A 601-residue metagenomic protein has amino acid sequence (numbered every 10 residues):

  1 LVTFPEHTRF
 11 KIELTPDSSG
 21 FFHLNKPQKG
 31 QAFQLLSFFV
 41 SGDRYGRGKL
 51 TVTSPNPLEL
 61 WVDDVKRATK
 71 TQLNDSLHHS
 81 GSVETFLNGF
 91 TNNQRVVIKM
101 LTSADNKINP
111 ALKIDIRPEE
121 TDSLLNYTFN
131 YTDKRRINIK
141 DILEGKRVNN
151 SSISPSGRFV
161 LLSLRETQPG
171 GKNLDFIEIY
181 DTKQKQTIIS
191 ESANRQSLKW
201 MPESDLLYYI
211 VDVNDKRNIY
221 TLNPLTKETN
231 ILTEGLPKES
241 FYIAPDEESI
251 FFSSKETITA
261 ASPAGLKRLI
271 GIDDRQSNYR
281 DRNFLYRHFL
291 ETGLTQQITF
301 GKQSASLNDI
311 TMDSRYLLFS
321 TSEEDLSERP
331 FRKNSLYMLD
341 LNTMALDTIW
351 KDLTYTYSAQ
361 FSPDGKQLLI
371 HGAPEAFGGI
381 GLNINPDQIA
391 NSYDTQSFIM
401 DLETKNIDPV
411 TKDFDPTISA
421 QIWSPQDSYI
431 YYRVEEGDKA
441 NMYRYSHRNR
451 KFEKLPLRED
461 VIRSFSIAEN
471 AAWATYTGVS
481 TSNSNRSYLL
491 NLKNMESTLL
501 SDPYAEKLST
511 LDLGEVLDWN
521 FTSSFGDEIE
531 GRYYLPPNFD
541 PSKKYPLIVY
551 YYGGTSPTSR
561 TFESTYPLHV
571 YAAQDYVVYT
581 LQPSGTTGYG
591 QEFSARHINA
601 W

Functional and structural regions predicted by a protein language model:
L1-R44, S123-N126: Extended carbohydrate-recognition surfaces in non-catalytic/accessory domains of CAZymes and lectin-like proteins
G42, G46-L60, V96-I98: Aromatic-lined ligand-binding clefts that engage carbohydrates, nucleic acids, or primary amines
I98-D105: Short beta-strand-plus-loop segments that form exposed binding edges in beta-rich domains
T128-K146, Q184, G293: A short helix->beta-strand "capping" segment at the edge of beta-propeller domains
G145, L164-F176, S190-Q196, I210-Y220 (+11 more regions): A flexible loop/linker signature enriched in serine peptidases of the S9 family
S151-V160, S197-L206, F241-S249, N308-L317 (+4 more regions): Blade-terminus and WD-like Trp-Asp/Gly-His loop motifs, strongest in beta-propeller folds
D181-Q184, N223-K227, F289-G293, D340-M344 (+3 more regions): Short loop/turn segments that connect beta-strands within beta-propeller blades
S464-W601: Serine-hydrolase catalytic core recognition
